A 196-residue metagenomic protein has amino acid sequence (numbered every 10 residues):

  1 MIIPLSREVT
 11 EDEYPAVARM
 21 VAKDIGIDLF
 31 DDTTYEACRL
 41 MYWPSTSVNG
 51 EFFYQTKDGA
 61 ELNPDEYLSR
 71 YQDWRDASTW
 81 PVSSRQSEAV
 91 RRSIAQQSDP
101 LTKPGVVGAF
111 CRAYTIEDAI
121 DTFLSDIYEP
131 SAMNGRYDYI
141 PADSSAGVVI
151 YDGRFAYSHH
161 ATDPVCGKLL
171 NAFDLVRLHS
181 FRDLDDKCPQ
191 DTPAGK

Functional and structural regions predicted by a protein language model:
I2, V17, G135-Y137, A156 (+2 more regions): Broad hydrophobic/π-residue packing in well-ordered secondary structure
I3-E129, R154-A156, T162-D163, L170-N171: DNA replication initiation modules
S47-V48, P141-A142, S180-F181: Short, flexible beta-strand-to-coil junctions
E51, S145-G147, C166, L184: Residues in flexible loops and secondary-structure boundaries
T56, Y139-P141, Y151: Surface-exposed beta-strand edges and flanking loops
D121-A146: Short, charged low-complexity linear segments at domain edges
G147-G153: Short linker/helix segments within small regulatory modules
G153-K196: Short, small/acidic-rich helices and loops at N termini and domain boundaries of DNA replication/processing enzymes
